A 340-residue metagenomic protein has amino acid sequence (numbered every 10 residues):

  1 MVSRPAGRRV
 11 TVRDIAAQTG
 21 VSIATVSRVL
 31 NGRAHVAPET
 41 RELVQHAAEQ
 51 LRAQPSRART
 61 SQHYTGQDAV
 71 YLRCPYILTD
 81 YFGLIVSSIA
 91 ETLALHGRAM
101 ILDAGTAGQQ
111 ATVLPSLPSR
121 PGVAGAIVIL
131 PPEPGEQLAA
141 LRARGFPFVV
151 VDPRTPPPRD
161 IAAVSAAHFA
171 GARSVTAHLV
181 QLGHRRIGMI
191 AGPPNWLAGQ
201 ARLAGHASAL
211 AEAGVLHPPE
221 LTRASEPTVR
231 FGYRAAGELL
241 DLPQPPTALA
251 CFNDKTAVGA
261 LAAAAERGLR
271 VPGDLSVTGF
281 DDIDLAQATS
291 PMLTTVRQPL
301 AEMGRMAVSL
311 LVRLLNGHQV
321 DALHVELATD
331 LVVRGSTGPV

Functional and structural regions predicted by a protein language model:
M1-Y64: N-terminal helix-turn-helix DNA-binding module of bacterial transcription factors
V2-G7, Q67-A177: Alpha-helical recognition/docking segments in bacterial nutrient-uptake and carbohydrate-utilization systems
P5, E238, L242-V340: Flexible loop/turn connectors
I23-R28, S61-I77, L84, H178 (+1 more regions): Short beta-strand segments enriched in small/hydrophobic residues
E39, C74-L84, L102-A111, P153 (+7 more regions): Hinge/beta->alpha junction and helix N-cap segments in small-molecule ligand-binding domains
G122-L130, G188-I190, T222, P243-N253 (+1 more regions): Periplasmic-binding protein-like
R185-R186, H217-L221, V271-S276: Short acidic capping loops at alpha-helix termini that bridge into adjacent secondary structure
